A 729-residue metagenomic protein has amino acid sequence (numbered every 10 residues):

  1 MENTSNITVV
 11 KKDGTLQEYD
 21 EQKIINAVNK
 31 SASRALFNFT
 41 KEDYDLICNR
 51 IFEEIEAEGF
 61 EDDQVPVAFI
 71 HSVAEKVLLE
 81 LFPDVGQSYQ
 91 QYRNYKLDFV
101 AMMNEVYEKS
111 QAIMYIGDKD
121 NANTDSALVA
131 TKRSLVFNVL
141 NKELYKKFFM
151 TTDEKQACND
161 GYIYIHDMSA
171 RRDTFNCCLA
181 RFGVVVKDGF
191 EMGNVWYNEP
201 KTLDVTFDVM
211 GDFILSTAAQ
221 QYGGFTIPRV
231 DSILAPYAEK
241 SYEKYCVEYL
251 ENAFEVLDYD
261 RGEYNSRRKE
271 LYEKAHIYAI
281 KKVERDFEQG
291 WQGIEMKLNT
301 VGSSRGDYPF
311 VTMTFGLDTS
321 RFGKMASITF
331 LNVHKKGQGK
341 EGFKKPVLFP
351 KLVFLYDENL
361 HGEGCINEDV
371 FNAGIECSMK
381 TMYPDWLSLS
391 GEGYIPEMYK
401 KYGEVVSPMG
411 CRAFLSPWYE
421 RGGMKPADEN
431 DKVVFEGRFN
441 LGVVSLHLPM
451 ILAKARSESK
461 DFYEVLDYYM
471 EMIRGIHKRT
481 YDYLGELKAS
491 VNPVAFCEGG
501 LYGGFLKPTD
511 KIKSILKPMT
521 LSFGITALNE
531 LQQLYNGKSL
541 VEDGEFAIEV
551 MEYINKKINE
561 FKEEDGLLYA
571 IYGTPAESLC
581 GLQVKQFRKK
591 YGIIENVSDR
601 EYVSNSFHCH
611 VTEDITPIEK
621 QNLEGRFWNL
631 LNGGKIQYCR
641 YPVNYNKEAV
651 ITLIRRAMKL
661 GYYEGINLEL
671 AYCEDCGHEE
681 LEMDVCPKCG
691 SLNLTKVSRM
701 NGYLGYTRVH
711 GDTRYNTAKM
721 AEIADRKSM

Functional and structural regions predicted by a protein language model:
M1-I113, D712, K719-A724: Charged, amphipathic alpha-helical regulatory modules used for macromolecular assembly or allosteric control
I7, I51-E58, V311-T314, E530-Q533 (+2 more regions): Short, hydrophobic beta-strand segments
D20, I24, L521-L528, N693 (+1 more regions): Catalytic-loop motifs flanking and including active-site residues across diverse enzymes
E105-K517, K538-L540, G544-R699, G705: Conserved catalytic cores of very large enzyme subunits
S232, L521-L534, E552: Contiguous, well-ordered alpha-helical segments that form the cores/surfaces of helical PPI scaffolds
R285-W291, E295, L534, T713-E722: Metallocofactor- and cofactor-centric catalytic cores in central/energy metabolism, strongly enriched
K688-M729: Long, charge-rich boundary regions
